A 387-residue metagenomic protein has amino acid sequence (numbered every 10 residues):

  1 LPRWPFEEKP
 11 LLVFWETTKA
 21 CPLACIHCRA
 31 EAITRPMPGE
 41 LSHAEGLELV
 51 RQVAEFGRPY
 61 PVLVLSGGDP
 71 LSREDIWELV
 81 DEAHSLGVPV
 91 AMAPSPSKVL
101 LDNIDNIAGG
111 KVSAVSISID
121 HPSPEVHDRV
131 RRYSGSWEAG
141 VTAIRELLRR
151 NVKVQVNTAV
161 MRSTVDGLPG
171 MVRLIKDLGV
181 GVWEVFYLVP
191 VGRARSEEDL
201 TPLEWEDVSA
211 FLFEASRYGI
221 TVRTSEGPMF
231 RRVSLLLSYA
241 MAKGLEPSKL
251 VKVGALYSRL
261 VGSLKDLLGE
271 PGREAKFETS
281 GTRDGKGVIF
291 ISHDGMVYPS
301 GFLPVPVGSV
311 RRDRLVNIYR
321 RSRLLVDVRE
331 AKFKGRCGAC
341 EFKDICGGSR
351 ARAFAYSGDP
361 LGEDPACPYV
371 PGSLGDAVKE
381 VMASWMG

Functional and structural regions predicted by a protein language model:
L1-A114: Conserved alpha-helical substructure of the radical SAM core
L11, P61, G285, G301 (+1 more regions): Exposed loop/turn and edge beta-strand positions of beta-sandwich/beta-sheet ligand-binding modules
V13, T279, G285-G287: Short loop/turn microsegments at loop-to-beta-strand junctions
A24, R58-P59, K111, G179-V182 (+2 more regions): Short loop/turn motifs at secondary-structure junctions
P36-M37, P89, G109-G110, S118-D120 (+1 more regions): Radical SAM enzyme [4Fe-4S]-AdoMet core and its adjacent flexible, acidic and glycine-rich loops/tails across
V64, S116, E184, R223-E226 (+2 more regions): Residues embedded in well-ordered beta-strands within globular domains across many folds
G272, K276-T279, M296-V297, G301-G387: Flexible mid-to-C-terminal extensions adjoining Fe-S/redox cofactors in radical SAM and related proteins
I291-S292: Short, acidic, Ser/Thr-enriched surface-loop or helix-capping motifs
